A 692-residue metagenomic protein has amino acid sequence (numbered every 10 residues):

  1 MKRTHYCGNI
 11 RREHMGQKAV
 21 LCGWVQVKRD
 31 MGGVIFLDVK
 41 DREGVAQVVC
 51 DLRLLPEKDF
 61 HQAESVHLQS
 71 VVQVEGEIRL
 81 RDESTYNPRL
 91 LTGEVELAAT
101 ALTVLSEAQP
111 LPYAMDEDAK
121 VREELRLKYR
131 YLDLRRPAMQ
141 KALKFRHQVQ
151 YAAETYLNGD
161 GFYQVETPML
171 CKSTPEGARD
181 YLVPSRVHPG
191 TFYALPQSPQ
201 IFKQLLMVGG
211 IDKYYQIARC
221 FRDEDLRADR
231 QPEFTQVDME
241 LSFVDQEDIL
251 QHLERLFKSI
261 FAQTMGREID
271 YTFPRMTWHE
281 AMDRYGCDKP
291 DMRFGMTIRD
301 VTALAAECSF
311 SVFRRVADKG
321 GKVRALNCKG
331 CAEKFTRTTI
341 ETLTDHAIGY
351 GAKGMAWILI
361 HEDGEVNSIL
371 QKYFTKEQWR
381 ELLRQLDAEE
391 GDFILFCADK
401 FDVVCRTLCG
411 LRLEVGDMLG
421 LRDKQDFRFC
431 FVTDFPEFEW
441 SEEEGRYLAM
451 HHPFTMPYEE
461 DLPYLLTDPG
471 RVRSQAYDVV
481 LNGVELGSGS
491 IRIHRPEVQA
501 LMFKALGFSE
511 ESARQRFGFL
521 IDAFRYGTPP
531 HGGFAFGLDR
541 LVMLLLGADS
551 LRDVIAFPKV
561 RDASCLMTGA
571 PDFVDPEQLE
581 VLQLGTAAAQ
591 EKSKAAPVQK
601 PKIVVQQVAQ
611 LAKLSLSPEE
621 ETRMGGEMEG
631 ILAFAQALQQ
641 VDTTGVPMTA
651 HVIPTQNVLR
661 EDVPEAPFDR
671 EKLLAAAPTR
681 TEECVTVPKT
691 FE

Functional and structural regions predicted by a protein language model:
M1-K594: Class II aminoacyl-tRNA synthetase catalytic cores and aaRS-like
G16, L21, I35, L170-K172 (+2 more regions): Short secondary-structure junction/hinge motifs that connect adjacent elements
Q17, C22, E43, K602 (+3 more regions): Short amphipathic alpha-helical segments
Q69, Q607-L614: The catalytic Nudix box helix
R514-F517, E621, G625: Short, well-structured alpha-helical segments
S593-Q606, T622, E629-E692: Long, charge-enriched, surface-exposed interaction segments in small proteins/subunits
